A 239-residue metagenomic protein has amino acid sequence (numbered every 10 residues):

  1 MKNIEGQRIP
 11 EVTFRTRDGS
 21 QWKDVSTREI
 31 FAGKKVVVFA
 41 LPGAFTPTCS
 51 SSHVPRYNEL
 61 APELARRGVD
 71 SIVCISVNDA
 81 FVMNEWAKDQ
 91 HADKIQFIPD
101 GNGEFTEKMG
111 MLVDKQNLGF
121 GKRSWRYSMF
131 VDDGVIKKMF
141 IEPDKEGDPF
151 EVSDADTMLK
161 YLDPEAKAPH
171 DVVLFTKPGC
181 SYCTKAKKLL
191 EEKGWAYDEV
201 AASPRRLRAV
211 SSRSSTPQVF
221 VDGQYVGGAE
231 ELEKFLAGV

Functional and structural regions predicted by a protein language model:
M1-V173, K177-T216, F220, Y225 (+1 more regions): Chalcogenol-based redox active-site neighborhoods
